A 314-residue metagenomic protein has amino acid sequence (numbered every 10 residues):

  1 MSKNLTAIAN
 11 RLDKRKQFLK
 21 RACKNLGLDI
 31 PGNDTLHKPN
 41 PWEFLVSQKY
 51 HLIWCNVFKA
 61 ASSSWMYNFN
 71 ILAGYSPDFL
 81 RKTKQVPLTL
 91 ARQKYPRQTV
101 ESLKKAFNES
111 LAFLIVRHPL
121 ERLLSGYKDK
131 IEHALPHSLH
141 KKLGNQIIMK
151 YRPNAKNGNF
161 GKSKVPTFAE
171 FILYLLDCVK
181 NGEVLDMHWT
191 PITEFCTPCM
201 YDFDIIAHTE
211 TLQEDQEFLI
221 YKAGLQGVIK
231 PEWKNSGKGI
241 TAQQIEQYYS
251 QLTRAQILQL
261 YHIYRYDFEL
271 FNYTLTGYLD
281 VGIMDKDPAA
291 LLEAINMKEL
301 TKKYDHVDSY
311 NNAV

Functional and structural regions predicted by a protein language model:
M1-V314: Membrane-interface amphipathic segments in extracytoplasmic regions
